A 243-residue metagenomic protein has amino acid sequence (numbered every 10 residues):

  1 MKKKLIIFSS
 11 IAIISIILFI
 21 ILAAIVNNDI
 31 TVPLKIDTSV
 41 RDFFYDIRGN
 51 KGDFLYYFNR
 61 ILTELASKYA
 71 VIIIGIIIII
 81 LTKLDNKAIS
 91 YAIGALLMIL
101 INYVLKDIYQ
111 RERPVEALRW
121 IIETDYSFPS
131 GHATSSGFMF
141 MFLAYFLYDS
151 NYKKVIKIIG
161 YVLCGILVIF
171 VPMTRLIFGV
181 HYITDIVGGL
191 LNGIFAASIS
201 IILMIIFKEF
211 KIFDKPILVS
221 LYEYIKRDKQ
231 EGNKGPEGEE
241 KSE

Functional and structural regions predicted by a protein language model:
M1-K68, I108-W120: N-terminal transmembrane-helix/juxtamembrane module of multi-pass inner/ER membrane proteins
I6-I11, N86-G94, I156-L163: Alpha-helical transmembrane segments of integral membrane proteins
L18, L22, I101, L105 (+3 more regions): Alpha-helical membrane-inserting segments
F19-I21, M98-L105, I166-R175: Aromatic-anchored segments of alpha-helical transmembrane domains
N50-L62, G94, M98, W120-T124 (+1 more regions): Short juxtamembrane and helix-loop transition motifs at transmembrane-helix boundaries in membrane proteins
I72-L100: Interfacial segments of alpha-helical transmembrane regions
R119-E243: Membrane-embedded catalytic cores of phosphoryl/pyrophosphoryl-handling enzymes
